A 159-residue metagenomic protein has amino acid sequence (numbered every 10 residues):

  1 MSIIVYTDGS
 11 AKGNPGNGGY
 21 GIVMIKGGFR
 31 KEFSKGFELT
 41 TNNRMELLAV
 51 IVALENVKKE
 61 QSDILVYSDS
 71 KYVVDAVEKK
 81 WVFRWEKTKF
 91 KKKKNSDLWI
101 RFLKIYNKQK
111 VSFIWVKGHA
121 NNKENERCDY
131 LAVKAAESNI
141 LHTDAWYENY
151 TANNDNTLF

Functional and structural regions predicted by a protein language model:
M1-R44, L48, V52-S62, Y130 (+2 more regions): RNase H-like nuclease fold core
T7-N17, I51-R127, L131, A136 (+1 more regions): RNase H catalytic domain
